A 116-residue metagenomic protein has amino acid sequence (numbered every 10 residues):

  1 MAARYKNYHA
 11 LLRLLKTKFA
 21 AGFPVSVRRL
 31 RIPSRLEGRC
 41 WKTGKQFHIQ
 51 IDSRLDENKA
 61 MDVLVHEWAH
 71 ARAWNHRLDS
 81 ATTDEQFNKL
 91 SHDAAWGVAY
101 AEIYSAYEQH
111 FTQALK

Functional and structural regions predicted by a protein language model:
M1-R31: A metal-dependent hydrolase signature that marks the N-terminal structural subdomain at the beginning of catalytic folds
N7-Y8, M61, V65, N88 (+1 more regions): Hydrophobic (often cysteine-bearing) scaffold residues that line and stabilize catalytic clefts of nucleotide/cofactor
S26-V27, K45-H48, N75-D84, V98 (+1 more regions): Extended, non-core accessory segments
V27-Q46: Catalytic zinc-binding patch centered on the HExxH motif and its immediate surroundings that defines zinc-dependent
F47-L64: Short pre-active-site segment immediately N-terminal to the catalytic Zn-binding motif
D62-N75: Active-site recognition of the HExxH zinc-binding catalytic motif
T82-K116: Post-HExxH zinc-binding segment in Zn-dependent metallohydrolases
